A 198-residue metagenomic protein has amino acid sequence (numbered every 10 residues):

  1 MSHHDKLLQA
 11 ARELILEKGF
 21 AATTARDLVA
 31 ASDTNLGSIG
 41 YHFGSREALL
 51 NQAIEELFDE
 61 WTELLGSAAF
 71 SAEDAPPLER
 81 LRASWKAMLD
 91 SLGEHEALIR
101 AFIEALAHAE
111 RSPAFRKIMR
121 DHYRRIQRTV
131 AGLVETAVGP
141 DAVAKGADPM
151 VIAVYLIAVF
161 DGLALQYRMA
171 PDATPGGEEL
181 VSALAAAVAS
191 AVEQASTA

Functional and structural regions predicted by a protein language model:
K6, A10-Q52: Helix-turn-helix
A10-E17, L64-S67, A101, A105 (+1 more regions): Solvent-exposed, amphipathic alpha-helical segments
E17-K18, H95, P140: Short coil/turn segments at alpha/beta junctions that flank glycine-rich nucleotide-binding fingerprints
L49, S84-L92, K117-R124: A ubiquitous short alpha-helical element
E55-W61: Short, basic, alpha-helical segments at the C-terminal edge of helix-turn-helix-like DNA-binding modules
G66-L98, K145, P149-L156, V181: Hydrophobic alpha-helical connector segments
R80, G93-K117: Amphipathic alpha-helical segments used for helix-helix packing
A114-R120, R124, V138-A198: Hydrophobic/aromatic-rich alpha-helical bundle segments in the mid-to-C-terminal region
